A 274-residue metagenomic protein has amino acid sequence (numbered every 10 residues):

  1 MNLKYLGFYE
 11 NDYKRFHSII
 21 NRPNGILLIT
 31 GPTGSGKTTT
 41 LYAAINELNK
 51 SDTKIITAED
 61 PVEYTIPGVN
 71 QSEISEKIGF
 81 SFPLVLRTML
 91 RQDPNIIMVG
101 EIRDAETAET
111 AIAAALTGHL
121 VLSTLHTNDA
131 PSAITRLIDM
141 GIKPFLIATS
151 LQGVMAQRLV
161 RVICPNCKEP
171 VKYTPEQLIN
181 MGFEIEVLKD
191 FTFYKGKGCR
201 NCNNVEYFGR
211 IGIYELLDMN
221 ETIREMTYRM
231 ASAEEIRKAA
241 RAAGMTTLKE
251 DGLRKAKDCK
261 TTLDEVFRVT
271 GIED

Functional and structural regions predicted by a protein language model:
M1-D274: Short, flexible helix-loop junctions that flank or precede catalytic/ligand sites
